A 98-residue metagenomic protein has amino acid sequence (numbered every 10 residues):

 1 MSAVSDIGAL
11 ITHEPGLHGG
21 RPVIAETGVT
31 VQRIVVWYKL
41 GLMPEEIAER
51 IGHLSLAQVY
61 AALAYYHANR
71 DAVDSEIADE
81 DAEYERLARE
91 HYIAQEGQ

Functional and structural regions predicted by a protein language model:
M1-V31: N-terminal first-folded block
T30-Q98: Long, charge-rich, low-complexity alpha-helical segments
